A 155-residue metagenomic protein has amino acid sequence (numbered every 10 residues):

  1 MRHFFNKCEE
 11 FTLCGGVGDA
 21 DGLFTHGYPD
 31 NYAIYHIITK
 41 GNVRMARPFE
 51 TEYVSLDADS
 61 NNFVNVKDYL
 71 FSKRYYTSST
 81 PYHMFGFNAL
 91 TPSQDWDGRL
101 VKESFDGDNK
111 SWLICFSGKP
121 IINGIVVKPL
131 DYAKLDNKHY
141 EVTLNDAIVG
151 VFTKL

Functional and structural regions predicted by a protein language model:
M1-K7, F11, G16, L23 (+1 more regions): Generic N-terminal segment detector
H3-N6, V54, K73-T80, A133: Short acidic-hydrophobic surface loop/beta-edge motif
C8-L13, A33, K40, T80-F85 (+1 more regions): Sequence-level motif detector for i,i+2 pairs with an aromatic at +2
L13-D30, R44-A46, Y53-L56, V66 (+2 more regions): Conserved short histidine dyad/triad with adjacent acidic residue
G16, F63-T91, D146-L155: A short hydrophobic beta-strand segment most commonly corresponding to one strand of the jelly-roll/cupin
P29-R44, E50, S55-D57, D108-I121: Short, conserved beta-strand element in jelly-roll/cupin
F49-Y69, N123-E141: Short acidic-glycine-tyrosine-enriched beta hairpin
N88-I148: Acidic/His-leaning functional-site neighborhoods
